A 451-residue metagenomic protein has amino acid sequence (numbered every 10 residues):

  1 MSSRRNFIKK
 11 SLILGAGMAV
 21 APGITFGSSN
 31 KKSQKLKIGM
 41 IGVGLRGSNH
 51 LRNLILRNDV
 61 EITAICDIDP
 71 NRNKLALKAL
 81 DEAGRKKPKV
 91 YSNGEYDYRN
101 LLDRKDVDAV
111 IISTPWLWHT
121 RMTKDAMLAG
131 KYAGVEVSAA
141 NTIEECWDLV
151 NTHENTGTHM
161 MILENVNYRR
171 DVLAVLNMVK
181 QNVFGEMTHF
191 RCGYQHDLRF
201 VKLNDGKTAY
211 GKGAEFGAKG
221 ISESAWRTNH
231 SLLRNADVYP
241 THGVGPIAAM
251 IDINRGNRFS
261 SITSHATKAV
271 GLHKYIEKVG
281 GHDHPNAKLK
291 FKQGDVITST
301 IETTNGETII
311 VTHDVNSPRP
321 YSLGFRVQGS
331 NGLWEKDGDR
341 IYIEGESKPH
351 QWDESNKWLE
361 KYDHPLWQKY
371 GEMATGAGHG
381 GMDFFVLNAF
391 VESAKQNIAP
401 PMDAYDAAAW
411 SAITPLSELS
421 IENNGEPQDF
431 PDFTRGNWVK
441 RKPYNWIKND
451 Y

Functional and structural regions predicted by a protein language model:
M1-V135, W147, N151-H159, D450: N-terminal glycine-/serine-/threonine-rich beta1-alpha1-beta2 phosphate-ribose binding loop of Rossmann-like
G15, N49, A248, P318-Y451: C-terminal helical cap and adjacent loop that interface with cofactors, partners, or active-site loops
G42, R46, T156-M161, V166-K290 (+1 more regions): Predominantly a Rossmann-like dinucleotide-binding segment in NAD(P)-dependent oxidoreductases
S48, T120, K124, E144-W147 (+4 more regions): A structural signal for well-ordered alpha-helical segments within the folded catalytic domains of diverse enzymes
A76-K78, L173-V175, F200-G206, H273-E277 (+3 more regions): Short aromatic-enriched loop/helix-cap "lid" or pocket-rim segments at secondary-structure transitions that line
E136-S138, E164: Short beta->alpha connector loops at strand-helix junctions that form conserved, small/polar/Pro-enriched
S299-N305, G329: Active-site beta-strand termini and strand-to-loop segments that position acidic
